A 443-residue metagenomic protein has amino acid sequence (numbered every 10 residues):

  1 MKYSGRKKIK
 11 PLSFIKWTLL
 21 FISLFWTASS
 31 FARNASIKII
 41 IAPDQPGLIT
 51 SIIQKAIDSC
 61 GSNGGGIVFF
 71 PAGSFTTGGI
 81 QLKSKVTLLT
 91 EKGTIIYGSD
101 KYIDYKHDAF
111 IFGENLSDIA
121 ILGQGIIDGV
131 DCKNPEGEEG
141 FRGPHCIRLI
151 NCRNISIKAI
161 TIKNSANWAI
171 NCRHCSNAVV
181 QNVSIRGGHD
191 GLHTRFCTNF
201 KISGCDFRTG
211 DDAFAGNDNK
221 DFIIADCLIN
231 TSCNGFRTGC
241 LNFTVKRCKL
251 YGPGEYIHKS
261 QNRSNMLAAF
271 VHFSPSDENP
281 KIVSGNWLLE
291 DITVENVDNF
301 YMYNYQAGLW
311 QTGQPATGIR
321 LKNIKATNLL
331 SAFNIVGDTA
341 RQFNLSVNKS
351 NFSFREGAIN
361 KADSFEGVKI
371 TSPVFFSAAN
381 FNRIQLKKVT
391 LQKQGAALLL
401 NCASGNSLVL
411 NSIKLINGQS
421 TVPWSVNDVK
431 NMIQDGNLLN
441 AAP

Functional and structural regions predicted by a protein language model:
M1-S13: N-terminal secretory signal peptides that target proteins for export/translocation
S13-L20: Sec-dependent signal peptide recognition, specifically the positively charged N-region followed immediately by
S30-N34: Boundary at the C-terminal end of the N-terminal hydrophobic targeting segment
I41-P71: Acidic Gly/Asp/Thr-rich repetitive segments characteristic of extracellular carbohydrate-active and adhesion proteins
Q54, D58-C60, F75-L89, Y97-A120 (+8 more regions): Extracellular beta-strand-rich solenoid/capping regions of secreted or surface-exposed proteins that bind or remodel
T76-I80, S99-K101, H107, V130-N134 (+11 more regions): Short glycine/acidic-rich loop motifs that flank beta-strands on beta-rich extracellular proteins
K92-G93, S117-I126, R153-N164, S176-H189 (+9 more regions): Right-handed parallel beta-helix
